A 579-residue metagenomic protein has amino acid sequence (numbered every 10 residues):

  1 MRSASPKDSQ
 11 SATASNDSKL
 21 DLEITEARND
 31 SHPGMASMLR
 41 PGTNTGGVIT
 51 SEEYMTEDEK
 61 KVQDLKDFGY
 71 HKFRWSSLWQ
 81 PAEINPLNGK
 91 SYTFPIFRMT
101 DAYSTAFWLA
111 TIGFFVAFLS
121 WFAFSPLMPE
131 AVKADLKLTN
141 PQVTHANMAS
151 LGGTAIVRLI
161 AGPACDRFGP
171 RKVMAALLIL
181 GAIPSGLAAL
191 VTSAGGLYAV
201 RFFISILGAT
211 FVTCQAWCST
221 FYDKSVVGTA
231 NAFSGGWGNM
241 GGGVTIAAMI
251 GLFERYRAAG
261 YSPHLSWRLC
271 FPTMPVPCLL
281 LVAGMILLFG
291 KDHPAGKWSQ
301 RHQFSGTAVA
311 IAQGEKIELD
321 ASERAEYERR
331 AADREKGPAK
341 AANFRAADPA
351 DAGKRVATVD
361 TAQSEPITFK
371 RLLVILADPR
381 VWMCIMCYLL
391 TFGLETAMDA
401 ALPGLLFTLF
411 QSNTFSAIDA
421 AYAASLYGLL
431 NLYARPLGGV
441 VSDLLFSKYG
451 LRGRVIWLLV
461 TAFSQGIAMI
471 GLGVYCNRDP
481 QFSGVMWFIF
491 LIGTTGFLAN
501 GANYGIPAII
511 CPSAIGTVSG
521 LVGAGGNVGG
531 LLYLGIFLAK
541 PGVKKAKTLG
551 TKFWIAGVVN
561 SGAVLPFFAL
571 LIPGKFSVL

Functional and structural regions predicted by a protein language model:
R2, D8, A12, N16-L119 (+1 more regions): Cytosolic juxtamembrane N-terminal segment immediately preceding the first transmembrane helix of multi-pass
T105-N140, T245-F253, T396-P403: Extracytoplasmic
F124-P126, L373-G438, N500: Extracytoplasmic gate region of multi-pass secondary transporters
I156-G195: Conserved MFS/SLC helix-loop-helix module at the cytosolic interface between two early adjacent transmembrane helices
K172-G186, R452-G471: Structural signature of the two symmetry-related core transmembrane helices
V200-N239: Cytoplasmic helix-loop-helix junction between adjacent transmembrane helices in 12-TM secondary transporters
G228-E254, C278, N431, V522-Y533: Glycine-rich segments within core transmembrane alpha-helices of 12-TM secondary carriers
L265-L287, G550-L570: Symmetry-related core transmembrane helices of the 12-TM Major Facilitator Superfamily/SLC fold
